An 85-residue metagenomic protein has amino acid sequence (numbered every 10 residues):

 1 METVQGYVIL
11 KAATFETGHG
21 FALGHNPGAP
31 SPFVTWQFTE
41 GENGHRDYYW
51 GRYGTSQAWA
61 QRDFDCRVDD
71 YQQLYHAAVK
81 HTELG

Functional and structural regions predicted by a protein language model:
M1-V34, A77: Short N-terminal "domain-start" leader segments that mark the transition from disordered tails or signal peptides into
Y7, Y48-Y49, Y53, Y71 (+1 more regions): Sequence-level detector for tyrosine residue identity
L23-G51, R67: Short aromatic-glycine-(Arg/Gly/Cys) micro-motifs in beta-strand/loop hairpins
D47, W59-R62, H76-A78: Glycine-rich loops and low-complexity Gly/Arg-rich segments that provide flexible linkers or classic glycine-based
T55-Q72: A short, charged, amphipathic alpha-helix used as a generic interaction element across diverse proteins
Y75-G85: Intrinsically disordered, low-complexity charged/polar segments
